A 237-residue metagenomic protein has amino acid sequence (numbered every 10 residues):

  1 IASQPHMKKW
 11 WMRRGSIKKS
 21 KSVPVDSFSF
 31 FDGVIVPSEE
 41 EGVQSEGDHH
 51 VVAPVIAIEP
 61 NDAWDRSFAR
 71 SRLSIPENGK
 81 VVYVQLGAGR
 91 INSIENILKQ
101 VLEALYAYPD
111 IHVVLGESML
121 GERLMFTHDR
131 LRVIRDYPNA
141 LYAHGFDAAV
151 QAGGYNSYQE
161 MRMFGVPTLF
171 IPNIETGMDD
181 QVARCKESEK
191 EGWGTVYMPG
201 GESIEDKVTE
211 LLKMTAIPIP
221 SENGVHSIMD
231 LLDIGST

Functional and structural regions predicted by a protein language model:
I1-W10: Glycosyltransferases and closely related glycan-assembly transferases that use nucleotide-activated donors
M12, P37, V52, G116 (+2 more regions): Generic beta-sheet signal
G15-A88: A nucleotide-sugar donor-handling region in carbohydrate enzymes
K21-V23, E41-S45, G121-R123, S157 (+1 more regions): Short, glycine/polar-rich helix-capping loops at beta-to-alpha or helix-loop-helix junctions that flank or form
W64-A148: Donor-nucleotide binding loops and adjacent catalytic segments primarily of GT-B fold Leloir glycosyltransferases
D136-Q181: A donor-sugar binding/catalytic signature common to diverse glycosyltransferases and related nucleotide-sugar
M163, P167-D206: Nucleotide-sugar donor-binding patch of glycosyltransferase catalytic domains
I204-T237: C-terminal alpha-helical cap of glycosyltransferases
